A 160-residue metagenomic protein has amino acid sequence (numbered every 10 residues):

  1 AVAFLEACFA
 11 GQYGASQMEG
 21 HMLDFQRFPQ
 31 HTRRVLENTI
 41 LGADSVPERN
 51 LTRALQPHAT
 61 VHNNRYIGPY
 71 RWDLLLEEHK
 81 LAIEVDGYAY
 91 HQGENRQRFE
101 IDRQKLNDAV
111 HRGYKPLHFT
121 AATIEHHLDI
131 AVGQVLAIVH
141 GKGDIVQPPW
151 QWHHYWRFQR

Functional and structural regions predicted by a protein language model:
A1-A59, P148-R160: Solvent-exposed, charged helical/coil patches that constitute nucleic-acid or partner-interaction surfaces
L5, E78, Y88-R160: Basic, glycine-rich
H21, I67, A122-T123: Residue-level "edge-of-site" marker
L23-F28, L75-E78, K105-L106: A glycine-rich, aromatic-flanked flexible loop/lid motif
D24, Y70-R71, E125-H126: Short secondary-structure capping/turn micro-motifs that flank functional sites
R53-A82, Q97: Active-site metal-binding core of divalent-cation-utilizing nuclease and nuclease-like domains
E84-D86: Catalytic Cys-His active-site segments of thiol-dependent hydrolases/isopeptidases
